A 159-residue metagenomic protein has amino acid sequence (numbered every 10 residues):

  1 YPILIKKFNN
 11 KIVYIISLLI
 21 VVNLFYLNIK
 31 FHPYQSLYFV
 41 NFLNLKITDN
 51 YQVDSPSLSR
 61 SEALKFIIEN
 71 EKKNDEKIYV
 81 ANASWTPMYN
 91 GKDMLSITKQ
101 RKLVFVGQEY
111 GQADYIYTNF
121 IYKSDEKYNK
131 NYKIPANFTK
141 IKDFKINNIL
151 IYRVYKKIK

Functional and structural regions predicted by a protein language model:
Y1-L18: Membrane-interface junctions at the ends of membrane-embedded or membrane-associated helices
Y14-K156: Catalytic lumenal/periplasmic loop and adjoining terminal transmembrane helix of membrane glycan-assembly enzymes
